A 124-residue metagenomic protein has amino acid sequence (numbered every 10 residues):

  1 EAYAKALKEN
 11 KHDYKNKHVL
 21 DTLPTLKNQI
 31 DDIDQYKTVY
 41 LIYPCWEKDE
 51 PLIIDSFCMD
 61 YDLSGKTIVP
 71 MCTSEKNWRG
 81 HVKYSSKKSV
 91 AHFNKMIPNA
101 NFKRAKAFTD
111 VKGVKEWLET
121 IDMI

Functional and structural regions predicted by a protein language model:
E1-L41, K48-E50, D55, M59 (+1 more regions): N-terminal beta1-alpha1-beta2 submodule of the flavodoxin-like/Rossmannoid cofactor-binding fold
L41-I42, P70: Redox-cofactor binding/interface segments in oxidoreductases and associated redox assembly factors
P44-D49, E75-N77: Gly/Ser/Thr-rich loops at beta-strand to alpha-helix junctions that form or flank small-molecule/cofactor-binding
Y61-D62, K76, G80, K115-E116: Charge-rich, low-complexity amphipathic helices in intrinsically disordered tails/linkers adjacent to domains
L63-T67: A short helix->loop->beta-strand "cap" motif at the edges of active sites that frequently abuts
V69-F108: Short, glycine-/small-residue-rich phosphate/pyrophosphate-handling segment
